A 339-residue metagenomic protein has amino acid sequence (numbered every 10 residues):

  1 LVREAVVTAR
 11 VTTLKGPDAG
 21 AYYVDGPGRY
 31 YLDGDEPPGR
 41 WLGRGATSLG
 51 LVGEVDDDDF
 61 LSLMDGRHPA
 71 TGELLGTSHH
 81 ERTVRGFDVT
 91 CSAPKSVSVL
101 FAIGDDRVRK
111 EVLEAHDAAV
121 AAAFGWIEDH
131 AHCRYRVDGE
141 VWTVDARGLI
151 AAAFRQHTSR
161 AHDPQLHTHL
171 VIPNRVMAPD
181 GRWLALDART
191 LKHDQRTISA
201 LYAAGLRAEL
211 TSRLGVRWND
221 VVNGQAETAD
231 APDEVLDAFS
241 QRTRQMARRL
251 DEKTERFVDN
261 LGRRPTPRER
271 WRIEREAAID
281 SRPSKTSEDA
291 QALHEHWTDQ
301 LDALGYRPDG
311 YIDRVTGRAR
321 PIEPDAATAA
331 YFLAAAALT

Functional and structural regions predicted by a protein language model:
L1-L338: Intrinsically disordered, flexible peripheral segments
